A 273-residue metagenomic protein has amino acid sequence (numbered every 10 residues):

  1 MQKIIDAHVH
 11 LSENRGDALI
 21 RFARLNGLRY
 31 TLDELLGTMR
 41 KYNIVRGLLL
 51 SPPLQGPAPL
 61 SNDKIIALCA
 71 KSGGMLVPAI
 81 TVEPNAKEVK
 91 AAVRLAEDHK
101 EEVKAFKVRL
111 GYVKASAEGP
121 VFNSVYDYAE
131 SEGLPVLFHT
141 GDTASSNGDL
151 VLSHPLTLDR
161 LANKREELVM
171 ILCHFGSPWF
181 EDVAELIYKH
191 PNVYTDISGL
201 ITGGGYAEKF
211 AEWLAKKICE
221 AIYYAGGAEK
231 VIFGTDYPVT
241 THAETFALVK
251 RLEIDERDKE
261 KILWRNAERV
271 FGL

Functional and structural regions predicted by a protein language model:
Q2-H10, G16-R46, Y224-I232, T241-L273: Mid-to-C-terminal alpha-helical segments outside catalytic/metal-binding sites
I4-A7, L48-S51, A79-I80, K107 (+3 more regions): Active-site neighborhood of phospho(di)ester-bond hydrolases with catalytic His/Asp-centered motifs
S12-N14, L54-P57, P84-E88, V113 (+4 more regions): Active-site environment of divalent metal-dependent phosphoester hydrolases
F22-G56, M75-E83, K104-A105, M170: Divalent metal-dependent hydrolysis catalytic cores, especially in the metallo-beta-lactamase
Y30-L35, L60-A67, V89-A92, P155-L158 (+2 more regions): Alpha-helical scaffolding within the catalytic cores of extracellular/periplasmic polymer-degrading hydrolases
R46, G56-L152: Active-site gating/metal-coordination segments in enzymes
P59-M75, Y188-G199, L248-L252: Short, electropositive alpha-helical surface patch
V103-A105, E118-I232: Catalytic pocket-lining loop regions of alpha/beta-barrel enzymes, especially the amidohydrolase/enolase/GH5 lineages
